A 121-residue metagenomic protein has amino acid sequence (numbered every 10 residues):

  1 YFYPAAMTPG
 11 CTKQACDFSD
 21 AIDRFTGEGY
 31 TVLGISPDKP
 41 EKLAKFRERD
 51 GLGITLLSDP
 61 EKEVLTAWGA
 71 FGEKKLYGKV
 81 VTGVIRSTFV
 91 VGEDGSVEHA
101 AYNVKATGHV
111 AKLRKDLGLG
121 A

Functional and structural regions predicted by a protein language model:
Y1-A121: Chalcogenol-based redox active-site neighborhoods
